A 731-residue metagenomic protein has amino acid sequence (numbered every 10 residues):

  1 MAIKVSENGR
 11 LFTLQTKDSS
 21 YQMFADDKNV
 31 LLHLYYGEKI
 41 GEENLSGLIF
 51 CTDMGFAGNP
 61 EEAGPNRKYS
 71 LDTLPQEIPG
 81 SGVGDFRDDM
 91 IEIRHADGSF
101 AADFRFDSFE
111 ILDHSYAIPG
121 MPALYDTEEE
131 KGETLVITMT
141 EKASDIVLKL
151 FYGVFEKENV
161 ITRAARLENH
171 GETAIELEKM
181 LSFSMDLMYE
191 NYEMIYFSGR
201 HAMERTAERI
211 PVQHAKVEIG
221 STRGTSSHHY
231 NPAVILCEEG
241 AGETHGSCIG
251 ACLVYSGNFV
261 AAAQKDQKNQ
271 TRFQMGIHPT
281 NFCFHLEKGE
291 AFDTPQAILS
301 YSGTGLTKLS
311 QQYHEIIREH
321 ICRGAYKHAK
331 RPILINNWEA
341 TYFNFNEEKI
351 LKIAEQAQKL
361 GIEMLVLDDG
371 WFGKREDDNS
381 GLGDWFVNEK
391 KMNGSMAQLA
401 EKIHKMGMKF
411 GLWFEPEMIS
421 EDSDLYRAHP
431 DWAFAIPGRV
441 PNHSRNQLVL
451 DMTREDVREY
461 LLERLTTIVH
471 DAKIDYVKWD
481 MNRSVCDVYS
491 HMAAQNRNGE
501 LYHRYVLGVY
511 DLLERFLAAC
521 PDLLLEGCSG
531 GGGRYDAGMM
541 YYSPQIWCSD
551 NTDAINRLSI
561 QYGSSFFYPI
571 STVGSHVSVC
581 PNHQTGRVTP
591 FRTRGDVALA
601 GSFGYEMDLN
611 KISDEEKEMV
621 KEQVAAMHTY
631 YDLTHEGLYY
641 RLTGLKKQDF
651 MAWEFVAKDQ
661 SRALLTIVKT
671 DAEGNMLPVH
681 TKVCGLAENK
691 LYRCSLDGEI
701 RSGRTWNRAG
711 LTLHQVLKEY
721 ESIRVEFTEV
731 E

Functional and structural regions predicted by a protein language model:
V5, R10-Y21, V30-Q264, T280 (+1 more regions): Polysaccharide-binding surfaces and accessory modules of carbohydrate-active proteins
D18, A165, G289, I335 (+5 more regions): Conserved, mostly hydrophobic/aromatic
S70-S115, E243-G257, S300-A325, I362-L367 (+3 more regions): Glycine-rich, aromatic-flanked loop segments that form ligand/cofactor-binding clefts across common enzyme folds
F100-F106, F284-G303, Y720-T728: Short Pro-Gly-centered flexible turn/kink motifs
E243, G644-A687: Carbohydrate-binding surface patches
Y326-E463, Y476: Aromatic-lined carbohydrate-binding/catalytic grooves of carbohydrate-active enzymes
N393-S395, H429, A433-P590, S602 (+2 more regions): Active-site neighborhood of glycoside hydrolase catalytic domains
D671-E731: C-terminal beta-sandwich/jelly-roll accessory domains of carbohydrate-active enzymes
